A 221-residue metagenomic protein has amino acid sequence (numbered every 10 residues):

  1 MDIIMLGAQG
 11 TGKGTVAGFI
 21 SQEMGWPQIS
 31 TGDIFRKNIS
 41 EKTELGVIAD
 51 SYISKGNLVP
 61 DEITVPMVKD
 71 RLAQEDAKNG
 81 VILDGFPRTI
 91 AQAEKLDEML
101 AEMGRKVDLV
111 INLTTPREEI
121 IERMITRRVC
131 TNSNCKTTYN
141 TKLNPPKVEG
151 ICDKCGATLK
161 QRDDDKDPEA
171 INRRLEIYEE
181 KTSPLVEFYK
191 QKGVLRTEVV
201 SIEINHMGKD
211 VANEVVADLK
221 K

Functional and structural regions predicted by a protein language model:
M1-K221: Glycine-rich phosphate-binding loop of ATP-dependent small-molecule kinases
